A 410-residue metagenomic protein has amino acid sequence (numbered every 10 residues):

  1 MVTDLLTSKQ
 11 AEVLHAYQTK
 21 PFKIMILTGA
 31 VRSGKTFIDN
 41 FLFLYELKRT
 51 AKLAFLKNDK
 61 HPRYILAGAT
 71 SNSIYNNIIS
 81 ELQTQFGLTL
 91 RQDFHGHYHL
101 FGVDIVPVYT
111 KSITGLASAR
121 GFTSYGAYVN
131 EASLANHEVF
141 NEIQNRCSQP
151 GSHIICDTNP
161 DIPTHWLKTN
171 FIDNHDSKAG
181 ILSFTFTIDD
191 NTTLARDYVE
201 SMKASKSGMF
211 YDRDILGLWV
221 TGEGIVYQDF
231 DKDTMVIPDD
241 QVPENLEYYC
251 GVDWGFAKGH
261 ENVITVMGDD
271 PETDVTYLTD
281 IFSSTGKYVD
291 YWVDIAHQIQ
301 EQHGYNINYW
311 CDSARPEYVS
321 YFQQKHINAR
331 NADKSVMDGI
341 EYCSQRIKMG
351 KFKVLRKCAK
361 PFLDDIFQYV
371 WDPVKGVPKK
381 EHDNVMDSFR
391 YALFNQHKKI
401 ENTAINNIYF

Functional and structural regions predicted by a protein language model:
M1-I24: Pre-P-loop entry segment of helicase/translocase ATPase cores
F22-L42: Walker A/P-loop
T36-K57: Walker A/P-loop NTP-binding motif
D59-S80: Conserved Walker A/P-loop ATP-binding site and its immediately adjacent core in helicase/helicase-like ATPase domains
S73-Y125: Inter-Walker segment of RecA-like/P-loop motor cores
L134-S207: ASCE P-loop NTPase helicase motor core
N191-G255: ATPase catalytic-site recognition across NTP-hydrolyzing enzymes
T265, T273-K380, K399-I400, I408-F410: Mg2+-dependent endonuclease catalytic cores in nucleic-acid-processing enzymes, primarily RNase H-like
